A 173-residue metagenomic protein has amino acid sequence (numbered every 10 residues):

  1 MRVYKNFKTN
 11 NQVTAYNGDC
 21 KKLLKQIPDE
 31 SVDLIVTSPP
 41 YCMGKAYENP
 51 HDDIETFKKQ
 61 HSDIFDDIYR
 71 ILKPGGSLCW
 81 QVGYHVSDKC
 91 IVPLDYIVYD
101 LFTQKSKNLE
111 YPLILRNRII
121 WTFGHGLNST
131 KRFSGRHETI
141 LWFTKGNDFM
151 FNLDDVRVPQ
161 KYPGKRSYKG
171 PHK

Functional and structural regions predicted by a protein language model:
R2-K173: Core catalytic lobe of class I
